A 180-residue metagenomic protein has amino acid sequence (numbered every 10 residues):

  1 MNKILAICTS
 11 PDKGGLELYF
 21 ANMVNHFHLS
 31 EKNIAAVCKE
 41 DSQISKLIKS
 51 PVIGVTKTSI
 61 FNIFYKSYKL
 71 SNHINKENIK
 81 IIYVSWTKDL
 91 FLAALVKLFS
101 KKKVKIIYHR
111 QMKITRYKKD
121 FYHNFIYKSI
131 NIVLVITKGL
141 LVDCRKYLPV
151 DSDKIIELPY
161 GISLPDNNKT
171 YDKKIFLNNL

Functional and structural regions predicted by a protein language model:
M1-L180: Membrane-interface segments of envelope glycosyltransferases acting on lipid-linked substrates or membrane lipids
